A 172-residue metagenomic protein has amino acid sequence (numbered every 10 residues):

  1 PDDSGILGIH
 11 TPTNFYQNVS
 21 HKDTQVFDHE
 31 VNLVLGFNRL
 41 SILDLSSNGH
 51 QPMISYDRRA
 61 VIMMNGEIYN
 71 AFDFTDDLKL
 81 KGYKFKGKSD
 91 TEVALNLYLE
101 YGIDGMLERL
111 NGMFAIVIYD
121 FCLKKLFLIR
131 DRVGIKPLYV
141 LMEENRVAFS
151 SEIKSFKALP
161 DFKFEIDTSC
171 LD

Functional and structural regions predicted by a protein language model:
P1-D172: Cysteine-centered catalytic environments shared across enzyme families
